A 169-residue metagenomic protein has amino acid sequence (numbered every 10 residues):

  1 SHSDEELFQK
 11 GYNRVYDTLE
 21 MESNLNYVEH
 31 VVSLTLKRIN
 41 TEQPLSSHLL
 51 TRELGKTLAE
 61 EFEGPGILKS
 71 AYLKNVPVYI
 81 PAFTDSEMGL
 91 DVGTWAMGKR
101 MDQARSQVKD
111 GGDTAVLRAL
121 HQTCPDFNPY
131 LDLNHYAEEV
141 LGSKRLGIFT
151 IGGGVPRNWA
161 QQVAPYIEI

Functional and structural regions predicted by a protein language model:
S1-I169: Conserved catalytic alpha/beta core of Sir2/sirtuin-type deacylases, generalized to analogous enzyme cores that bind
